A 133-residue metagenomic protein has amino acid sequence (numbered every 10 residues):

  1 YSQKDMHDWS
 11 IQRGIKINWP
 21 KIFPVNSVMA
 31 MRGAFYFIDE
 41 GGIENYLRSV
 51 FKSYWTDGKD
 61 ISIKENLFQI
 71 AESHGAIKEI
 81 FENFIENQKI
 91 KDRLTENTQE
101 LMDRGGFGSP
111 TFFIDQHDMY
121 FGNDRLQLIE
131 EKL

Functional and structural regions predicted by a protein language model:
Y1-Y54: Structural alpha/beta surface segment adjacent to cysteine/selenocysteine redox centers across thiol/disulfide enzymes
S49-L133: C-terminal cap of thioredoxin/glutaredoxin-like
